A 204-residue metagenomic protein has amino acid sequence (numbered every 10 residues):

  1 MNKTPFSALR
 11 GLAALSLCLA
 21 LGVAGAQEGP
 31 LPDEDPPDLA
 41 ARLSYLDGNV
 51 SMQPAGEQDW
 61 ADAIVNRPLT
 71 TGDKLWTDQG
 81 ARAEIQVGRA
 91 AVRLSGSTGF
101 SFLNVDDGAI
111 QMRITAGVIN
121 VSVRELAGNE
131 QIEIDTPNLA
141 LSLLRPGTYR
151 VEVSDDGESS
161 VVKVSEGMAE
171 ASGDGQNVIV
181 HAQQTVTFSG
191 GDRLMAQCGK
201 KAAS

Functional and structural regions predicted by a protein language model:
N2-A13: Bacterial N-terminal signal peptides that target proteins for export
G11-G22: Bacterial N-terminal signal peptides
A26-S204: Flexible, surface-exposed loop/linker segments and immediately adjacent secondary-structure boundaries
